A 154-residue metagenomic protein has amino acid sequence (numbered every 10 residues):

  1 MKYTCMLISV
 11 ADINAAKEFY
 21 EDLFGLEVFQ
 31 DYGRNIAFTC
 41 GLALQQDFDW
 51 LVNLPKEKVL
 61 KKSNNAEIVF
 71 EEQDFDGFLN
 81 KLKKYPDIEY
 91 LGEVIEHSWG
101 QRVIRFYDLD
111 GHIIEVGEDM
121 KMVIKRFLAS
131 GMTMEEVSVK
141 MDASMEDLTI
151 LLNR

Functional and structural regions predicted by a protein language model:
M1-K2, V59-N65, S98: Short glycine-enriched loop/turn motifs at secondary-structure junctions
I13-N14, N65-I113, S130, K140-E146 (+1 more regions): Vicinal oxygen chelate
D22, V139: Alpha-helical residues within the helix-turn-helix
G25-Q30, E89-E93: Short secondary-structure junctions
E27-K62, I113-E118: Conserved short beta-strand elements that form part of the metal-binding/catalytic scaffold of enzyme active sites
D119-M132: Short, amphipathic alpha-helical "recognition" segments used to contact nucleic acids or chromatin
E135: Residues within the helices of the helix-turn-helix
N153-R154: Residue-level detection of the helix-turn-helix DNA-binding "recognition helix"
